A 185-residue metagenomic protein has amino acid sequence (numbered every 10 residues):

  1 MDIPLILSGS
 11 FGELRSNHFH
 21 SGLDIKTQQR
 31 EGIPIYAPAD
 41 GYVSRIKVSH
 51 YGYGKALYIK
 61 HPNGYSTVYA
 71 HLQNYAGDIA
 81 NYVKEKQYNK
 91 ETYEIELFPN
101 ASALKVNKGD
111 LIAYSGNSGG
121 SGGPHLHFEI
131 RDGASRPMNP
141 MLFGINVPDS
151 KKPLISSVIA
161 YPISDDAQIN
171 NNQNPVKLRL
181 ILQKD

Functional and structural regions predicted by a protein language model:
M1-A56, K60-N63, Q73-Y75, P99-S102 (+4 more regions): Surface-exposed, glycine-biased beta-strand/turn segments
T67-V83: Beta-strand/loop nucleic-acid-binding surfaces
D78-K108: Aromatic/His-enriched, Gly/Pro-containing loop or helix-boundary segments that lie immediately adjacent to catalytic
G123-I130: Histidine-centered catalytic micro-motifs
